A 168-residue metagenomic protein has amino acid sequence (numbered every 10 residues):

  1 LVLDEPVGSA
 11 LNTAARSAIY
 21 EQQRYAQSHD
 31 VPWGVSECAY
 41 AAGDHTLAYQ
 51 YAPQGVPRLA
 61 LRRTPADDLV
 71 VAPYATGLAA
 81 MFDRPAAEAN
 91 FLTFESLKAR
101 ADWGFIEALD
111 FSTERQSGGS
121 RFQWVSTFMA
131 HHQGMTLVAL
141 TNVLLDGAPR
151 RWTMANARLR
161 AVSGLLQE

Functional and structural regions predicted by a protein language model:
L1-E168: Ser/Thr/Asn(+Pro)-rich, low-complexity disordered segments
